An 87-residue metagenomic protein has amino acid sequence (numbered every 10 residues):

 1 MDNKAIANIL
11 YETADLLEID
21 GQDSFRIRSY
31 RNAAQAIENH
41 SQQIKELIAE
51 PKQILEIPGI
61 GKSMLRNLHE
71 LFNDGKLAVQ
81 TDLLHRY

Functional and structural regions predicted by a protein language model:
M1-Y87: Long, highly charged, low-complexity intrinsically disordered interaction regions that mediate electrostatic DNA/RNA
